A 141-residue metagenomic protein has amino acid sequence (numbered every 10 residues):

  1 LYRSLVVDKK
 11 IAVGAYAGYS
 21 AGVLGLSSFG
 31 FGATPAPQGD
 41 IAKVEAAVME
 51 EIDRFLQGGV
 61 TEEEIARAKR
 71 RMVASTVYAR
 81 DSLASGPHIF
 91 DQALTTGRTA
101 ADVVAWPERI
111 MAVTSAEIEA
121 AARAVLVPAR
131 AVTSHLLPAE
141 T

Functional and structural regions predicted by a protein language model:
Y2-M111, R130-P138: M16 family metallopeptidases and their MPP-like homologs
A116-A122: Low-complexity, intrinsically disordered Gly/Pro/Thr-rich segments
V125-L126: Short segments within alpha-helical structural elements
